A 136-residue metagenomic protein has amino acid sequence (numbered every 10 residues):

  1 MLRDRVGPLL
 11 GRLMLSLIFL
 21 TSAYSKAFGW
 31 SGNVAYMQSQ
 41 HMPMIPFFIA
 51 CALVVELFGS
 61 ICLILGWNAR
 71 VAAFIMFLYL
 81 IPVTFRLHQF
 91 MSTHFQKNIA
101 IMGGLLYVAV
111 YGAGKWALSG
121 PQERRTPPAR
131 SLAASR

Functional and structural regions predicted by a protein language model:
M1-F28, I45-V54, F58, I64-R136: Extended, low-polarity transmembrane helix blocks
F28-P43: Membrane-interface interhelical connector segments
